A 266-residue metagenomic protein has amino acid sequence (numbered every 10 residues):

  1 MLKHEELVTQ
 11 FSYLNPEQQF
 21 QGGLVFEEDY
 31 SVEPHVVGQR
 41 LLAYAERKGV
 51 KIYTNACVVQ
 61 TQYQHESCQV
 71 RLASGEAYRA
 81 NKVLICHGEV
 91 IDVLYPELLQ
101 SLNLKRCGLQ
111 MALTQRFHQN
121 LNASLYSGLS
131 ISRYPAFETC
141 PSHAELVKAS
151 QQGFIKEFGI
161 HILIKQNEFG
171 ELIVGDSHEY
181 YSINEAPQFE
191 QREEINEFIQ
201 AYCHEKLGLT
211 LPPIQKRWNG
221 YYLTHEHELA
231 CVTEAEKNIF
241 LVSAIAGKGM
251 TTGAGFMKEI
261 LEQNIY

Functional and structural regions predicted by a protein language model:
M1-K48, Y53, Q60-Q62: Flavin (FAD/FMN) cofactor-binding and adjacent substrate-gating region of FAD-dependent oxidoreductase domains
F11-F20, Q62-Q69, Y78, T224-L229 (+1 more regions): A short, glycine/Asx- and small/polar-enriched loop/turn that sits immediately N-terminal to a beta-strand
F26-E27, L72-A73, T114, Q166-N167 (+1 more regions): Active-site beta-strand termini and strand-to-loop segments that position acidic
N55-V59, A73-S74: Conserved SAM/SAH-binding loop
V70, A77-V90, M257: Short hydrophobic core segments
A77, E89-L211: Active-site substrate-recognition segment that forms the wall of the catalytic cavity or substrate channel
G159, E168-I173, E179-Y266: C-terminal catalytic lobe of FAD-dependent flavoproteins
